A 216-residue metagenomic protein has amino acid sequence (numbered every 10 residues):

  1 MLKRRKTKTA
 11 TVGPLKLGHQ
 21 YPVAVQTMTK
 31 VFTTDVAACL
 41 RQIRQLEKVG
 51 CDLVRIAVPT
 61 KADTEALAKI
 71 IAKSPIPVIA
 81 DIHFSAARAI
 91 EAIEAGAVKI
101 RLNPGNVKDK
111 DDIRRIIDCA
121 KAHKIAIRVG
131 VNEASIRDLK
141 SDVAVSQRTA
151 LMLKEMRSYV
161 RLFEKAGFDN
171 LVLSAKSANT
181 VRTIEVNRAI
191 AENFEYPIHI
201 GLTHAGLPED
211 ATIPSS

Functional and structural regions predicted by a protein language model:
M1-M28, K121: N-terminal amphipathic alpha-helix/helix-capping segment at the start of soluble metabolic enzymes
V23-T29, D52-I56, V78-I82, I100-L102 (+3 more regions): Hydrophobic faces of well-ordered beta-strands that scaffold small-molecule active sites in alpha/beta enzyme cores
M28-V36, E47-S74, R101-D109, L171-T180: Glycine-rich, proline-tolerant flexible connector loops at the mouths of alpha/beta enzymes
K30, V58-K61, I82-A87, L102-V107 (+4 more regions): Short, ordered loop/turn segments at secondary-structure junctions
T33-Q45, F84-I90, M156, T212-S216: Short, acidic/polar
K61-I82, R115-R128, N187-I198: Alpha-helix-loop-beta-strand connector modules within alpha/beta enzyme cores
A87-R128: Hydrophobic or amphipathic alpha-helical targeting/insertion segments
K140-S216: Catalytic alpha/beta core domains of metabolic enzymes, predominantly
